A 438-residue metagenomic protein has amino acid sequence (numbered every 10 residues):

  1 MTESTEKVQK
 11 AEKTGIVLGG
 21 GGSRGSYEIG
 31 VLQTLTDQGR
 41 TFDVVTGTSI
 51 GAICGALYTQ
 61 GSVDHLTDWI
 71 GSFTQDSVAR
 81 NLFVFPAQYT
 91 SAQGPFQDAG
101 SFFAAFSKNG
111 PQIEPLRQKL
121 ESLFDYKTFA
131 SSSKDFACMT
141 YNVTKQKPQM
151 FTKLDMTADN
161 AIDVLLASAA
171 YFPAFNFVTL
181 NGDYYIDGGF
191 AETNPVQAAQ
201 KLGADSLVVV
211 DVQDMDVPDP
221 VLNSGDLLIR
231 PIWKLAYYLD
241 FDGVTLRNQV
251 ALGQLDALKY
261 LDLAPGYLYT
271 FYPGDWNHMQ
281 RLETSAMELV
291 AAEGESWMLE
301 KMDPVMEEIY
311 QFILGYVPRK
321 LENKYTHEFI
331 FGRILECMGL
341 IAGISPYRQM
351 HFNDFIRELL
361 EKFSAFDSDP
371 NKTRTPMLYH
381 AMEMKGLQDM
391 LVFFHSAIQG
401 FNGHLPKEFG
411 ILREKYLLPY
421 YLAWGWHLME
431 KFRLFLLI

Functional and structural regions predicted by a protein language model:
M1-T48, A56-I438: Patatin-like phospholipase
